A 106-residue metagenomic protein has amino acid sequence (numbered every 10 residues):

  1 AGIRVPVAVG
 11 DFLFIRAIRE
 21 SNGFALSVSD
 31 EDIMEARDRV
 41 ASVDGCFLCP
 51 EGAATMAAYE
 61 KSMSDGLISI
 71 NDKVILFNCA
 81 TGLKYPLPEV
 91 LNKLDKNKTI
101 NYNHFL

Functional and structural regions predicted by a protein language model:
A1-F47, L91-L106: Active-site/ligand-binding loops adjacent to catalytic centers
V7, S29-D30, P50-G52, N78-C79 (+1 more regions): Active-site proximal loops enriched in glycine and acidic residues that flank catalytic Cys/His/Asp and coordinate
A36-A54, A58-D65: C-terminal hydrophobic structural anchor segments that stabilize assembly/packing rather than catalytic chemistry
A54-L106: Phosphate-binding loop/pocket of nucleotide- and phosphate-handling active sites
